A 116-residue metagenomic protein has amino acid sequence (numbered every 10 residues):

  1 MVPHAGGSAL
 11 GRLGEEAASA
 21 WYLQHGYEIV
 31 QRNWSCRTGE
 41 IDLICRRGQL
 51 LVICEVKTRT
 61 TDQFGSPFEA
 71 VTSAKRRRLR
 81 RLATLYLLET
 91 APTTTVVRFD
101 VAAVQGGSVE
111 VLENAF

Functional and structural regions predicted by a protein language model:
M1, Q24, R37, R46-R47 (+1 more regions): Positively charged, solvent-exposed patches that mediate nucleic-acid binding
M1-R32, L87: Acidic-basic catalytic patches of nuclease active cores, encompassing PD-(D/E)XK and other metal-cofactor nuclease
Y22, L79, F99: Residue-level signal for inorganic ion chemistry
E28, L51, V96: Hydrophobic "anchor" residues on beta-strands that sit immediately upstream of conserved functional sites
C36-G39, G107: Short acidic/glycine-enriched loop/turn segments that link adjacent beta-strands
I41-P67, V71, L79: Conserved catalytic cores of phosphodiester-cleaving nucleases, focusing on short active-site segments
R81-L88: A short, N-terminal amphipathic alpha-helix
E89-F116: Domain-level recognition of nuclease-like catalytic cores that cleave nucleotide substrates
